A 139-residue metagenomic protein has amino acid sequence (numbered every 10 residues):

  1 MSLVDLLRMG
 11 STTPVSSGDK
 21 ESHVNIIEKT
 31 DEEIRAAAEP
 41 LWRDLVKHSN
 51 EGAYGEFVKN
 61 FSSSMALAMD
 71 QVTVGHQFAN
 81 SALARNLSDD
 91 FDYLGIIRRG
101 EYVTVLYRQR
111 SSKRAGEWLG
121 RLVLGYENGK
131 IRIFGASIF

Functional and structural regions predicted by a protein language model:
S2-E51: Short, low-complexity N-terminal intrinsically disordered segments enriched in polar/charged residues
S2-S16, E51-V58, R85-S88, S112-E117: Short, charge-rich amphipathic segments
T30, W42, S49, N60 (+3 more regions): Functionally constrained cores in energy, signaling, and assembly domains
I34, V46-S49, A53, D70 (+3 more regions): Alpha-helical protein-protein interaction elements
P40, G55-I96: Short solvent-exposed beta->alpha transition segments
H76-Y126, G135-F139: Surface-exposed, charged secondary-structure patches
